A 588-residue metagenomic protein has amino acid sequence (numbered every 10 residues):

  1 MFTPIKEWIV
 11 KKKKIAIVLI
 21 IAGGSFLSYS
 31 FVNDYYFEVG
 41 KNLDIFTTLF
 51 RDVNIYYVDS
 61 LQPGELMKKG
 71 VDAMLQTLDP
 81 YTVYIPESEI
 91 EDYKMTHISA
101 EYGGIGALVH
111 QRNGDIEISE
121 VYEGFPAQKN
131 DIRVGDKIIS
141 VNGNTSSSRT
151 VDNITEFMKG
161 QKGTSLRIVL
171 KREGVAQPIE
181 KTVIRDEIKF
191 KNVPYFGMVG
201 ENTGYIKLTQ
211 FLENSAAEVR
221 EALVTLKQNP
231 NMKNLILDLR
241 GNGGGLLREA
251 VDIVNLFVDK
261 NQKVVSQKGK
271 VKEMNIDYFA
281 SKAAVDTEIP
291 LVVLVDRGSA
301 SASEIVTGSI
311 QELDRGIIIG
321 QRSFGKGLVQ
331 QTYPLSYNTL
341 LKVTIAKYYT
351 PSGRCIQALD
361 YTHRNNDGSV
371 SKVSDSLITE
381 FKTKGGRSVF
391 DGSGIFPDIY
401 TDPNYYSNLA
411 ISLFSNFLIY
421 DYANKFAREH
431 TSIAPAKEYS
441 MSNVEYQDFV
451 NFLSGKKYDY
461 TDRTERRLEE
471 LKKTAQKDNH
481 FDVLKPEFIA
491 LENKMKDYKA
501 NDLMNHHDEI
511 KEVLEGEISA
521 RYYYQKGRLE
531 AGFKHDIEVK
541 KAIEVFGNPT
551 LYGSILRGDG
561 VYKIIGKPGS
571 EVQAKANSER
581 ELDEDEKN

Functional and structural regions predicted by a protein language model:
M1-V10: N-terminal Lys/Arg-rich, disordered targeting/topogenic segments
F2, S28-N42, F46, F50-V58 (+4 more regions): Cleft-lining beta-strand/loop regions that shape enzyme active-site pockets
K14-S30: Hydrophobic membrane-insertion alpha-helices, especially the h-region of bacterial N-terminal signal peptides
T48, D52-Y56, S60, G64 (+23 more regions): Structured segments of extracytoplasmic/periplasmic soluble domains in secreted or envelope-associated proteins
Y57-E117, S165-R167, K171-R185, K189-Y195 (+3 more regions): Extended, small/polar residue-biased N-terminal targeting/export presequences and adjacent propeptide/linker tracts
V121, I184, K270, A346 (+2 more regions): Residue-level structural signal for beta-strand termini and adjacent loop
A302, D314, Q321, G325-R387 (+1 more regions): Polar, glycine-rich mid-to-C-terminal structural blocks that act as macromolecule-binding/assembly scaffolds
C355-T362, N366-N588: Conserved functional hotspot residues or short segments at active or partner-binding sites across diverse domains
